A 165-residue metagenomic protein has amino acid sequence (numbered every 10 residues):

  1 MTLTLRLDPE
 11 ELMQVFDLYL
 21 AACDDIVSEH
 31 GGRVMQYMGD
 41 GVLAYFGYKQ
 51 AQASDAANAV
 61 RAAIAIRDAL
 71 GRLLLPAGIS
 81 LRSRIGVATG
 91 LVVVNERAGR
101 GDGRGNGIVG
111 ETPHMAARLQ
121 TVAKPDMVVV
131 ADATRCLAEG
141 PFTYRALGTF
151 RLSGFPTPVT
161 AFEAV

Functional and structural regions predicted by a protein language model:
M1, M13, L43-A44, V93-V94 (+1 more regions): Nucleotide phosphate-binding site architecture
M1-D24, S28, M35-Q36: Conserved long alpha-helical elements within nucleotide-processing catalytic cores of c-di-GMP signaling and class III
T4-L7, V27, R67-A77, Q120-M127 (+1 more regions): Conserved NTP-handling cores and scaffolds of large molecular machines
L12, Y19, M38, D55 (+3 more regions): Helical mechanochemical/support elements of P-loop NTPase systems and associated helical scaffolds
Y19-A22, I26, A59-A69, T112-L119 (+2 more regions): Structural preference for long, well-ordered alpha-helical segments in enzyme cores
I26-N58, L70-T112, V159-F162: Catalytic core of nucleotidyl cyclases, primarily class III adenylyl/guanylyl cyclases
G90-V94, G107, A116, T121-V165: Cytosolic regulatory/linker segments at or just downstream of nucleotide-handling modules in signal-transduction
